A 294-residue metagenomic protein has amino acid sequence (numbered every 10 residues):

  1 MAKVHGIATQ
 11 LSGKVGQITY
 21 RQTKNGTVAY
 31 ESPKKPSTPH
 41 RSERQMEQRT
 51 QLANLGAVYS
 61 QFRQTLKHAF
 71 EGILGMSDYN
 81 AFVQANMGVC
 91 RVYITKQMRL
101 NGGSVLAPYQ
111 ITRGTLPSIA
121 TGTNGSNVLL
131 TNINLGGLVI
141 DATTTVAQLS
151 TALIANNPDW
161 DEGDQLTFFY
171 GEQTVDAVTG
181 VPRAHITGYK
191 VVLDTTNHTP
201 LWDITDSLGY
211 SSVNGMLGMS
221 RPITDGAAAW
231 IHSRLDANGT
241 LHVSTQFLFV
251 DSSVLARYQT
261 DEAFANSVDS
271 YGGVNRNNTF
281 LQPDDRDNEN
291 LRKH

Functional and structural regions predicted by a protein language model:
M1-S126: Long, polar/Ser/Thr-enriched low-complexity segments that form simple helices or flexible linkers at protein ends
G75-V274, N278-D287, L291: Charged linear interaction tracts used for macromolecular binding and regulation
H294: Glycine- and charge-rich intrinsically disordered segments
